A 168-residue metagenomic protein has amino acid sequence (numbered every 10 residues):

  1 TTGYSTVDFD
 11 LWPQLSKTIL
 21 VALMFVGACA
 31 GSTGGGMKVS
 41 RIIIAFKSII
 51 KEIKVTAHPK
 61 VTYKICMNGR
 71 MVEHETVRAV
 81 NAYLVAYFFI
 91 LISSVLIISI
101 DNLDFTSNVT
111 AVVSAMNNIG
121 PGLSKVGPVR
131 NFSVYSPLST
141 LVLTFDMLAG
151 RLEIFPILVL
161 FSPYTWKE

Functional and structural regions predicted by a protein language model:
T1-E168: Membrane-proximal intracellular helices of multi-pass ion channels
